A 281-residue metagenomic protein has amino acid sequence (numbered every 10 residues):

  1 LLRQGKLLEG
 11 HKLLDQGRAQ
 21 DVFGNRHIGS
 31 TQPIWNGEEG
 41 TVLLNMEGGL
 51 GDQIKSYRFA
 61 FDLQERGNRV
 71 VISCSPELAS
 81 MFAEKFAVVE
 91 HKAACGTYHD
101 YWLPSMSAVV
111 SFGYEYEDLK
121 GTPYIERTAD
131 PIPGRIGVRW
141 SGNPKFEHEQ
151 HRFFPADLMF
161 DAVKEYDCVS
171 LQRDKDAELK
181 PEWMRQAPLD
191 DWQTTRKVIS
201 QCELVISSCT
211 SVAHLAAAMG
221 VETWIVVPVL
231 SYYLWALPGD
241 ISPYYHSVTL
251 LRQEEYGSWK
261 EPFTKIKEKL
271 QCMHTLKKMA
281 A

Functional and structural regions predicted by a protein language model:
L1-A281: Alpha-helical solenoid repeat scaffolds of the TPR/TPR-like class and their adjacent stem/linker regions that mediate
